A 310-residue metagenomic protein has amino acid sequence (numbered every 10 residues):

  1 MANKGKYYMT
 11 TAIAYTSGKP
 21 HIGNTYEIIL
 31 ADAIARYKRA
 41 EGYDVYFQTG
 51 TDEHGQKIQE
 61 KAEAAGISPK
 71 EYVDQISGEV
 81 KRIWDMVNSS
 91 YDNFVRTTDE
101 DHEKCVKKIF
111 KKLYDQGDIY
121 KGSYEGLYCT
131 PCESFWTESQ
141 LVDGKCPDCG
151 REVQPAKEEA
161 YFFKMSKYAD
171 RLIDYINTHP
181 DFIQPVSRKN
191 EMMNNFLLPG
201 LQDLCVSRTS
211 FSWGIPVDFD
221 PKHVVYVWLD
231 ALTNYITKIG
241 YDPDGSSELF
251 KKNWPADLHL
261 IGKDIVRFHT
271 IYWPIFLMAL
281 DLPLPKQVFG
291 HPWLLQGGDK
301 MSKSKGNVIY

Functional and structural regions predicted by a protein language model:
A2-T49, D101-C105, P155-Y310: Structured secondary-structure scaffolds
T51-K57: Short, charge-patterned binding micro-sites
H54, L127-C132, H291-L294: A glycine-rich phosphate-binding loop feature that marks nucleotide/adenosyl-phosphate handling sites
I58-A65: Glycine-rich loop at the start of a catalytic domain that most often binds anionic cofactors/ligands
A65-V217: Residue patterns forming the tRNA-binding/recognition surfaces of aminoacyl-tRNA synthetases and related DALR
